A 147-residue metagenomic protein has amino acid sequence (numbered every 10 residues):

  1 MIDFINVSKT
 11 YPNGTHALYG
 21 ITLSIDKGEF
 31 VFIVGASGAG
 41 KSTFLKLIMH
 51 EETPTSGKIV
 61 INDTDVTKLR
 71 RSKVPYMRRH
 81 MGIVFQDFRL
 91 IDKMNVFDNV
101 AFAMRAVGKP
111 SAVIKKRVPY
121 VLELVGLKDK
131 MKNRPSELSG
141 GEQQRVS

Functional and structural regions predicted by a protein language model:
G35-G40: Walker A (P-loop) phosphate-binding loop of ABC-type ATPase nucleotide-binding domains
M49: Helix-to-loop junction immediately C-terminal to a conserved catalytic motif
T55-D65: ABC nucleotide-binding domain "signature motif"
T64-D65, A101, R105, P110-K130: Conserved ABC ATPase "signature" region
V66-G82, S111: ABC ATPase NBD coupling module
M94-F102: Short coil-to-helix segment of the ABC ATPase nucleotide-binding domain corresponding to the Q-loop/switch region
N133-Q143: Conserved ABC ATPase signature
